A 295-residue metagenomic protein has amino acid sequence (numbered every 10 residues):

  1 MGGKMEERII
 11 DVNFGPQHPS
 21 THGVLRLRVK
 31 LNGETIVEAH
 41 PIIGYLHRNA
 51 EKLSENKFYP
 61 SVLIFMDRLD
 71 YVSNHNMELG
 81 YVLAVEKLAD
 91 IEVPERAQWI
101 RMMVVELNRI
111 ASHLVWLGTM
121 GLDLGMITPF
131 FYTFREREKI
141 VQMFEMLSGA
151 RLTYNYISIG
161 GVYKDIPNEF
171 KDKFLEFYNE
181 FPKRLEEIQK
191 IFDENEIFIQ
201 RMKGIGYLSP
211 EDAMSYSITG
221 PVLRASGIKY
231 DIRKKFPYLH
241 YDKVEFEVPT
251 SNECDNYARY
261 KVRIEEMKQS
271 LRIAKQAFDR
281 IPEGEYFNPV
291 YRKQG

Functional and structural regions predicted by a protein language model:
M1-G295: Metal/cofactor-centered catalytic core regions of large enzymes
